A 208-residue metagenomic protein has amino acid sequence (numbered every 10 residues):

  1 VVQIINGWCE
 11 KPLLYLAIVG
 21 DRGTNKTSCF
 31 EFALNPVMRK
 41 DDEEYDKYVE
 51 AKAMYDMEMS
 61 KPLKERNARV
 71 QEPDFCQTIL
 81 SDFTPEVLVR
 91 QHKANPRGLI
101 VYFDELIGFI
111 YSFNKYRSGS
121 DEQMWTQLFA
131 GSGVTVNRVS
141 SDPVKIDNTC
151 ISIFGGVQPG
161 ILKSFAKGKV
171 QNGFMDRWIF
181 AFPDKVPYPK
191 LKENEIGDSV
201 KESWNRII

Functional and structural regions predicted by a protein language model:
V2-S164: Conserved ASCE/P-loop NTPase catalytic core
E43-Y45, M57, Q127, V136 (+2 more regions): Phosphate-sensing "switch" segment of ASCE/P-loop ATPases
